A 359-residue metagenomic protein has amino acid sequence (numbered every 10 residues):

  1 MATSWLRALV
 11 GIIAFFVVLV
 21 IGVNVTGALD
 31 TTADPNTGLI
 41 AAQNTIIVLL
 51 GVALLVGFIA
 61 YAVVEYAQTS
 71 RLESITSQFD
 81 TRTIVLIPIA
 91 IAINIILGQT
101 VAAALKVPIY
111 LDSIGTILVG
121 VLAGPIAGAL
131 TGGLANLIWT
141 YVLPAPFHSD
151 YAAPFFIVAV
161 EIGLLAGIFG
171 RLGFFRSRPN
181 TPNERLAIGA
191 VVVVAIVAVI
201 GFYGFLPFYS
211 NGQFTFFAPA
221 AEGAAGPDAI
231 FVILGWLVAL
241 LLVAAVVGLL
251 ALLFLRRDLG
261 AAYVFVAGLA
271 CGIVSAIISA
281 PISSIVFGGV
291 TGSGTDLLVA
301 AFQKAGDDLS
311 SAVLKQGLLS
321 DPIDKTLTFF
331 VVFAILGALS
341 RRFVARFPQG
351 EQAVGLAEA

Functional and structural regions predicted by a protein language model:
M1-A359: Loop-helix junctions at membrane interfaces
